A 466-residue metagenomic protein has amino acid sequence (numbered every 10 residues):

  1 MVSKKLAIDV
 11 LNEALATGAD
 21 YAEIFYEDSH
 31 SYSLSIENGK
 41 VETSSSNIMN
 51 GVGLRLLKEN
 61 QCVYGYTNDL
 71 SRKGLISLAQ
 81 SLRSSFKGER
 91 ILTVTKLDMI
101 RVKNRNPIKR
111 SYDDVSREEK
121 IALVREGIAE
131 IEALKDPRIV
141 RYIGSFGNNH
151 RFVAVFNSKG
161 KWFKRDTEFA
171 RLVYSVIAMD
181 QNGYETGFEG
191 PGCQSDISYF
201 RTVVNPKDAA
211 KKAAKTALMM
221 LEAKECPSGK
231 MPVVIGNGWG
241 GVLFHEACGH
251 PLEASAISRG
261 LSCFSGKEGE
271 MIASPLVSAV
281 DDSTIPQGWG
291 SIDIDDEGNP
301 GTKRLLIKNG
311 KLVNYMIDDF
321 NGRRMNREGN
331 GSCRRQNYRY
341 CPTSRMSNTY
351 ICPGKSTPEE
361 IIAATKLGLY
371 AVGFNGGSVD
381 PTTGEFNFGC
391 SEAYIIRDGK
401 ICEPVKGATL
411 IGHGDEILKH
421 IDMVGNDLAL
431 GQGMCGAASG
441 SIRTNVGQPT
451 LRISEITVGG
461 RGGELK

Functional and structural regions predicted by a protein language model:
M1-K466: N-terminal small-residue-enriched
